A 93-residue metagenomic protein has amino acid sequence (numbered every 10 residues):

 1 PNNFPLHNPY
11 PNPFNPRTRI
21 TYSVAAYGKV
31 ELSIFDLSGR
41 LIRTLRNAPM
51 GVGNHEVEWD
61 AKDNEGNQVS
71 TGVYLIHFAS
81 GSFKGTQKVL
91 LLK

Functional and structural regions predicted by a protein language model:
P1-F35, T44-A48, E56-W59, S80: Glycine-centered coil/turn sites that cap beta-strands in beta-rich domains
T18, I42, G66-V69: A ubiquitous, low-specificity "background" feature that marks scattered single residues across proteins without
F35-D36, W59-K62, Q87-V89, K93: Short, charged/polar low-complexity linear motifs in solvent-exposed/disordered segments
P49-V52, N67-K93: C-terminal tail/sorting-segment detector
E56-V69: Signal that preferentially marks extracellular ectodomain short beta-strand elements of beta-sandwich modules
